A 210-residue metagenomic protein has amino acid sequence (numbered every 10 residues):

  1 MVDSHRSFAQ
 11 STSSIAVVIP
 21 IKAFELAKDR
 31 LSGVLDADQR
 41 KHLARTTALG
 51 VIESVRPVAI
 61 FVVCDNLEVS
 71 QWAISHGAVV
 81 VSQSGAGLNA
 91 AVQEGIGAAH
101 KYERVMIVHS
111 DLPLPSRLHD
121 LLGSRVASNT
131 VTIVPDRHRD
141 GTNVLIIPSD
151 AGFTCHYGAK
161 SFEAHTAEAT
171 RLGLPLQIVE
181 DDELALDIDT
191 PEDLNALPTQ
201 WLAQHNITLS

Functional and structural regions predicted by a protein language model:
V2-A9, A167-S210: Conserved alpha/beta core of the MobA/IspD/sugar-nucleotide pyrophosphorylase nucleotidyltransferase superfamily
V2-L31: N-terminal nucleotide-binding beta1-loop-alpha1 segment
H42-A59: A short, N-terminal amphipathic alpha-helix
C64-V69: Short, polar loop motifs at secondary-structure junctions
W72-M106, D182: Short phosphate-binding loop-to-helix
V108-S110: Catalytic metal- and UDP-sugar-binding loop of GT-A-like glycosyltransferases, i.e., residues flanking the conserved
P115-D140: Conserved donor-nucleotide/metal-binding helix-loop-beta segment in metal-dependent transferases, i.e., the alpha-helix
I147-A169: Short, glycine-/small-residue-rich phosphate/pyrophosphate-handling segment
